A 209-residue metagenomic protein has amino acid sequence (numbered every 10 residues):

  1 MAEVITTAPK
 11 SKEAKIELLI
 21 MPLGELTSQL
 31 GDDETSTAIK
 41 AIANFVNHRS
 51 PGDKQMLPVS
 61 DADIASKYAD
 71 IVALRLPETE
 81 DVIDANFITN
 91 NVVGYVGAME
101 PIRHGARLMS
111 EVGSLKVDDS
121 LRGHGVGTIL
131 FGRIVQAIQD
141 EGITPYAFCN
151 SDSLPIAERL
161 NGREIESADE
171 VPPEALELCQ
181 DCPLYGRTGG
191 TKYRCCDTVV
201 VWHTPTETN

Functional and structural regions predicted by a protein language model:
A2-A14, L115, Y146-N209: Terminal substrate-recognition subdomain of acyl/acetyltransferases
E3-D61, I71-L76, E111, T198-V201 (+1 more regions): Short amphipathic alpha-helix that is part of the acyltransferase structural core
A41, R133, D152: Short Gly/charged-rich anion-binding patches and loops
N47-K116: A conserved beta-strand-loop-helix scaffold within acyl/acetyltransferase catalytic domains
M109, I129, V135, F148-N150: Extended low-polarity, hydrophobic cluster-rich segments
V117, G123-Q136: Conserved acetyl-CoA-binding loop-helix of GNAT-fold acetyltransferases
D140-P145: Short active-site oxyanion
